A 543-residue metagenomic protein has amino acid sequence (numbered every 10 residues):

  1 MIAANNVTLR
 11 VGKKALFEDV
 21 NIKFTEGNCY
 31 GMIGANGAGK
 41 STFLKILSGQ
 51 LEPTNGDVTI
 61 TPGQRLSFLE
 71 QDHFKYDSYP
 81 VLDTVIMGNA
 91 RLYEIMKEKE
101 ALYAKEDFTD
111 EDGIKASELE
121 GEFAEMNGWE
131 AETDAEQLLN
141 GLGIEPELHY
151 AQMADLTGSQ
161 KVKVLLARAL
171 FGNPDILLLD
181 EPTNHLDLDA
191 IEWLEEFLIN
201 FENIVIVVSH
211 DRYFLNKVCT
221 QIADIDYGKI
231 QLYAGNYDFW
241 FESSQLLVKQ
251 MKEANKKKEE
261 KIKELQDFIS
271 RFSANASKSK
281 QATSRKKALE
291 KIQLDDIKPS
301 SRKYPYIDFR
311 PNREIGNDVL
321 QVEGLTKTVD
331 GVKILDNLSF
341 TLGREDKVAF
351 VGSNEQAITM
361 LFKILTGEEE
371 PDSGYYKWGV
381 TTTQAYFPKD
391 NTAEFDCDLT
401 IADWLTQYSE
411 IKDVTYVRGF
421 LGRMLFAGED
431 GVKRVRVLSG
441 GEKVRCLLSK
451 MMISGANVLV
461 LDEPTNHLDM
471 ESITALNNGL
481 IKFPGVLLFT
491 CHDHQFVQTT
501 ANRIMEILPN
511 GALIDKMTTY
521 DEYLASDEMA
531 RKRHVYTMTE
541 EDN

Functional and structural regions predicted by a protein language model:
M1-N255, F309-N543: ABC ATP-binding cassette signature C-motif
L102, T109, M126, L265 (+5 more regions): Hydrophobic stripe of amphipathic alpha-helices that form coiled-coil interfaces
G113-A116, L186-D187, T283-L294: Extended non-transmembrane interhelical loops and adjacent amphipathic helices of multipass membrane proteins
E130, S277-Q281, K291-S301, K377 (+1 more regions): Proline-centered turn/helix-capping motifs that create local helix->coil transitions or kinks
M251-L265, R271, K278-K287, K303 (+1 more regions): ABC ATPase nucleotide-binding domains
K298-E314: Short, flexible cytosolic linker that couples an ABC transmembrane/permease module to its adjacent nucleotide-binding
